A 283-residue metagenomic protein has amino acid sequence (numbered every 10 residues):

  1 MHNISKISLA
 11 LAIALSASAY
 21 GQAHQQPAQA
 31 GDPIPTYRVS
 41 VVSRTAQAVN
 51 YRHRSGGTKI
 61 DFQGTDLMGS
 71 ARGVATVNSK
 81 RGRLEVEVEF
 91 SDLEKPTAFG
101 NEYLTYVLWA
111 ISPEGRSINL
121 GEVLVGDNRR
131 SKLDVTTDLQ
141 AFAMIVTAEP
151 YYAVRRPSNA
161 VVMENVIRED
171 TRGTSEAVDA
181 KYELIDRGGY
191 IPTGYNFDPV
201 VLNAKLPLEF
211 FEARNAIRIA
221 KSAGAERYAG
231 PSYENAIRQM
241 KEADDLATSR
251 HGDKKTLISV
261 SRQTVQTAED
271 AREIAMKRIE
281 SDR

Functional and structural regions predicted by a protein language model:
M1-L9: Bacterial N-terminal signal peptides that target proteins for export
S8-S18: Bacterial N-terminal signal peptides
D32-R81, R172-Y182: Transition segment at domain starts
E87-F90, K95, G121, D127-T137: Exposed aromatic-hydrophobic patches
A98-Y106: Short coil-to-beta strand junction motifs in C2/discoidin
A148-S158: Short acidic/polar inter-strand loop motif in beta-rich domains
R187-K241, R283: Amphipathic, heptad-repeat alpha-helical segments
S222-Q263, T267: Amphipathic, non-membrane alpha-helical rod segments
